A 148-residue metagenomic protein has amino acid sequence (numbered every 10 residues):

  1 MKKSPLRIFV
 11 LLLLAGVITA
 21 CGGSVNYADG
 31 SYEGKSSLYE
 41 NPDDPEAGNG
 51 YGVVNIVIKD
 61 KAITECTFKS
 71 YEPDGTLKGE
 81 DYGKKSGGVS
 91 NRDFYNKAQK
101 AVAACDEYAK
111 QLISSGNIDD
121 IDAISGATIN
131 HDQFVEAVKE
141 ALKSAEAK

Functional and structural regions predicted by a protein language model:
M1-F9: Bacterial N-terminal signal peptides that target proteins for export
V17-A20: C-terminal motif of bacterial Sec signal peptides marking the signal peptidase cleavage site
G23-V53, V57-K148: Active-site- and interface-proximal helix/loop "cap" or "latch" segments in soluble metabolic and energy-transducing
